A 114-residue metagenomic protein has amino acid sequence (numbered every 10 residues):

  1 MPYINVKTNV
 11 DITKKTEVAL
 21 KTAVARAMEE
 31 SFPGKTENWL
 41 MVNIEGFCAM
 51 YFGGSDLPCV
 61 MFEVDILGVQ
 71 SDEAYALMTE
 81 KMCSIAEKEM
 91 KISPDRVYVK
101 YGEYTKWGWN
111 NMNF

Functional and structural regions predicted by a protein language model:
M1-F114: Interaction-mediating elements
